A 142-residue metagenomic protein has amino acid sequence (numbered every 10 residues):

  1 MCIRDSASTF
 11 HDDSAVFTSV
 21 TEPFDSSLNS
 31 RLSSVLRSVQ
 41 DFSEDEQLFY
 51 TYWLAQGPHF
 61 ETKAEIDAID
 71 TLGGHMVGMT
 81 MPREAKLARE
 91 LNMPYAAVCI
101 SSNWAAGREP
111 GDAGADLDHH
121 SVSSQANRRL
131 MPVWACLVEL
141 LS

Functional and structural regions predicted by a protein language model:
R4-W104, L117-L141: Glycine-rich phosphate- or other oxyanion-binding loops that anchor nucleotides, phosphorylated ligands
W104-P110: Short acidic/His/Gly/Ser-rich catalytic and metal-binding motifs that mark active-site loops of diverse hydrolases
G111-A115: Nucleotide-sugar-dependent glycosyltransferase catalytic core
